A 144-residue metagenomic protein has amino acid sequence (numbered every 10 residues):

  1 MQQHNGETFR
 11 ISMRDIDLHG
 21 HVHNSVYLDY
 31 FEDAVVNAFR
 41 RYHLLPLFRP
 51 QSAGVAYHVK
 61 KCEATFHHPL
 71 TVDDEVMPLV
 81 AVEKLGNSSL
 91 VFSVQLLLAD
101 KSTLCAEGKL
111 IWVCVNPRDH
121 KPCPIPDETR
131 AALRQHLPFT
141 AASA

Functional and structural regions predicted by a protein language model:
M1-R41: Catalytic strand-loop segment that frames the active site of acyl-thioester-processing enzymes
Q2-N5, P69-V72, E83-A144: HotDog/MaoC-like acyl-thioester-processing domains
T8-S12, T65, I111: Generic structural detector for well-ordered beta-strands
R14, K60, Q95-L97: Short loop/turn motifs enriched for small/polar and acidic residues
I16, H21, Y27, A53 (+3 more regions): Short capping/connector residues at structural and topological boundaries
Y27-Y30, H58, I111: Residue-level recognition of specific faces of alpha-helices
A38-L90, C105: Hydrophobic beta-strand-centered segment that forms part of the acyl-chain substrate-binding groove
